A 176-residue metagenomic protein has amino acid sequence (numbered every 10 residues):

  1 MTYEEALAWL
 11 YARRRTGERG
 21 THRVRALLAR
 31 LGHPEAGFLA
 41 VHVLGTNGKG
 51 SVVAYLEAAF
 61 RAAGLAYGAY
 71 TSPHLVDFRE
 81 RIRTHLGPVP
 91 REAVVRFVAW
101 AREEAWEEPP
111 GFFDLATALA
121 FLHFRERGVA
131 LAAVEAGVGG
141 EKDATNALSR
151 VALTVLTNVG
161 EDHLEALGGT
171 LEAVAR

Functional and structural regions predicted by a protein language model:
M1-G17: Charged, amphipathic alpha-helical linker segments immediately N-terminal to NTP-binding catalytic cores
E5, Y55, L119: Short Gly/charged-rich anion-binding patches and loops
A6, G20-V24, L39, V52: Short N-terminal amphipathic alpha-helix/helix-capping patch enriched in small hydrophobics with frequent Ser/Thr
L7-Y11, R30-L39, L56: Non-catalytic interaction surface on structured domains
G17, T21, R25-A36, R61-S149 (+1 more regions): ATP-dependent carboxylate-amine ligase catalytic core
L39-H42, S51-G68: A conserved segment at the C-terminal end of the G1
L153: Short beta-strand-centered segments that line the small-molecule binding cleft or hinge of alpha/beta clamshell
